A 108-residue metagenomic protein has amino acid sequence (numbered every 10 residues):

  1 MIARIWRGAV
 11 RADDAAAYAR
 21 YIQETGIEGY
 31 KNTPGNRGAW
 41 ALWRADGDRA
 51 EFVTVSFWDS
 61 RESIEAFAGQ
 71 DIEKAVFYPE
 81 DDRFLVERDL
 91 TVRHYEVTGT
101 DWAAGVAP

Functional and structural regions predicted by a protein language model:
I2, W40-A50, V76-P108: Glycine-rich beta-strand-turn "strand-cap" elements at beta-sheet edges
I2-G8: Active-site-flanking beta-strand signature of metal-NTP-handling nucleotidyl enzymes and homologous cyclase-like
A9, L42, V55-F57: Short hydrophobic/aromatic beta-strand micro-patches that form the beta-sheet surface supporting nucleotide- or nucleic
A9-I22: Short, surface-exposed ligand-recognition loops at beta-strand->loop->(often short) alpha-helix junctions that present
A12-D14, G47, E62, T98: Residues that cap or initiate secondary-structure elements
R20-N36, F57-H94: An amphipathic, aromatic/His-enriched active-site/gating alpha helix that lines ligand/cofactor pockets
I27-V53: Short, glycine- and small/hydrophobic-rich beta-strand elements in well-ordered beta-sheets
